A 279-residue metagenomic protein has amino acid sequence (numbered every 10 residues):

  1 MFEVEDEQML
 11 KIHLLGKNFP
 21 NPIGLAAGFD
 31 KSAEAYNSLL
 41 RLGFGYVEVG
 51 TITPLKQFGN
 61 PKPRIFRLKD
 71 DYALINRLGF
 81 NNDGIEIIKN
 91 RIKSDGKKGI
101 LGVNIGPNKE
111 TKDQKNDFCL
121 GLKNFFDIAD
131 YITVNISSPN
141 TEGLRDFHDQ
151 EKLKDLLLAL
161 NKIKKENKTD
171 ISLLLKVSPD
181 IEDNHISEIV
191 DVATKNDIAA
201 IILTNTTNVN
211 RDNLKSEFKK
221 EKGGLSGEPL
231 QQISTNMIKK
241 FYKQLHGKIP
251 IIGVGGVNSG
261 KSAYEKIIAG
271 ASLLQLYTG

Functional and structural regions predicted by a protein language model:
M1-D6, P139-K152, I186, V192-G247: Glycine/Thr-rich beta-alpha phosphate-binding loop at enzyme active sites
M1-E34: Active-site-flanking structural segment that lines cofactor/substrate pockets
G16-G24, K97-I105, E166-P179, F241-G253: Short beta-strand/loop segments at the ligand-binding rim of alpha/beta enzyme cores
L25, V47, I88, V103 (+5 more regions): Conserved, mostly hydrophobic/aromatic
S32-R41, C119, I181-K195, Y242-G247 (+1 more regions): Catalytic cores of alpha/beta
G45-Q57, I136-S138, A199-V209, G256-V257 (+1 more regions): Glycine-rich phosphate-binding active-site loops on the catalytic face of alpha/beta enzymes
G50, P54-I100: A gly/proline- and charged-residue-enriched helix-loop-helix capping module
P107-C119, D146, K152, L174-K195: Active-site glycine- and acidic-residue-rich loops that bind and position anionic ligands or nucleotide-like cofactors
